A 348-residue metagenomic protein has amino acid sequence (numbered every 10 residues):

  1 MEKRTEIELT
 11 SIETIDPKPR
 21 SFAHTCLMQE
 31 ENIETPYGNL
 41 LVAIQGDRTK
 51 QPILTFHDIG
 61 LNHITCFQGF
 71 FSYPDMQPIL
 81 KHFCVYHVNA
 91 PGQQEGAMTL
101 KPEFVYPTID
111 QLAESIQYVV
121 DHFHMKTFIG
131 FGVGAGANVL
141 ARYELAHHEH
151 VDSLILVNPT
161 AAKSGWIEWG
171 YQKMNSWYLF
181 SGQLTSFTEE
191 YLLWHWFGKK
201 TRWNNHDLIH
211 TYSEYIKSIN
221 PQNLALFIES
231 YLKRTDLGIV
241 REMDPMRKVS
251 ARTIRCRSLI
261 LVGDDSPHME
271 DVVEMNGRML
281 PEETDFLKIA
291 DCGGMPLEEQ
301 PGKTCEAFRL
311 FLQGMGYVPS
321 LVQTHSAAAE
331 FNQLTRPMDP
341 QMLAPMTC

Functional and structural regions predicted by a protein language model:
T14-L41: N-terminal cap/lid segment of alpha/beta-hydrolase-fold proteins
E34-T99, V105: Conserved HGGG/HGGXW glycine-rich cap/lid loop of the alpha/beta-hydrolase fold
H57-I59, F128-A137: Conserved alpha/beta-hydrolase "nucleophile elbow" surrounding the catalytic nucleophile
I109-I129, A146: Conserved acidic catalytic loop of the alpha/beta-hydrolase fold
N138-L184: Flexible "cap/lid" loop of the alpha/beta hydrolase fold
G165-I167, T185-A251: Conserved alpha/beta-hydrolase catalytic His-Asp/Glu region
P221-K288, D339, P345-C348: Conserved serine/cysteine hydrolase catalytic core
E283-C348: Catalytic active-site module of serine/aspartate enzymes centered on a nucleophile-bearing elbow/loop
